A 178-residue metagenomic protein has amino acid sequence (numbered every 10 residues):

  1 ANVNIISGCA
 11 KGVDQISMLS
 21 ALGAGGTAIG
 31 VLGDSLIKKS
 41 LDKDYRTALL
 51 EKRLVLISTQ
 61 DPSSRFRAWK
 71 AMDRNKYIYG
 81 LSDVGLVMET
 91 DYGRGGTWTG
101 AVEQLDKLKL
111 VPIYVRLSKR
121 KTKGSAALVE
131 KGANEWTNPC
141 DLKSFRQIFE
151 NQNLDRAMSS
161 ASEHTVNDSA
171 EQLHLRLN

Functional and structural regions predicted by a protein language model:
A1-N178: Glycine-biased, small-residue-rich flexible motifs in mid-sequence functional cores and linkers
